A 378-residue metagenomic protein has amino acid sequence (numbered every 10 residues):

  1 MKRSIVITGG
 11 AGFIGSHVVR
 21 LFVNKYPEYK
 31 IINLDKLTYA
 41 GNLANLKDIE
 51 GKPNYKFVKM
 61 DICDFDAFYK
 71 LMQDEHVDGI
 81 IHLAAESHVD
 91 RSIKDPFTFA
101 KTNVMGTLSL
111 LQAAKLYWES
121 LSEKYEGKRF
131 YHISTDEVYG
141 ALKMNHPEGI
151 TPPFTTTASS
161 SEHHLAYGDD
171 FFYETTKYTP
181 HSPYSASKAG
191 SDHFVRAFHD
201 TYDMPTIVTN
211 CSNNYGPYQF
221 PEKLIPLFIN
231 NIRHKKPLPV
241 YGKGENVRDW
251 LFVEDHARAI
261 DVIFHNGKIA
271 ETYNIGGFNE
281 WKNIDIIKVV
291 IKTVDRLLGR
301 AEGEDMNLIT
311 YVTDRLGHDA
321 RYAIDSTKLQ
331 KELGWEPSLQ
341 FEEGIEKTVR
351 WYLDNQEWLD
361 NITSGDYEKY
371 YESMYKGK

Functional and structural regions predicted by a protein language model:
M1-N214, F264, N283, K347 (+2 more regions): N-terminal Rossmann-like NAD(P)+-binding domain of SDR-like oxidoreductases, especially those catalyzing
K2-I5, V18, I31, M60-C63 (+3 more regions): C-terminal substrate-binding subdomain of Rossmann-fold SDR/epimerase-dehydratase oxidoreductases
N42, G51, P217-P221, N279 (+2 more regions): Residue-level signature of the cytosolic catalytic core of signaling kinases
A44, K143, Q219, L251 (+1 more regions): Short, well-ordered secondary-structure micro-motifs
I49, H146, P221-I229: A glycine/serine/threonine-rich, flexible loop-to-helix segment that serves as the NAD(P) cofactor-binding "lid"
A85-E86, F171, G216-P217, I225 (+2 more regions): Intrinsically disordered, low-complexity segments enriched in polar/charged residues with Gly/Pro, especially when
T176, P180-S187, P217, P221 (+2 more regions): The catalytic Tyr-centered alpha-helix of NAD(P)H-dependent dehydrogenases
